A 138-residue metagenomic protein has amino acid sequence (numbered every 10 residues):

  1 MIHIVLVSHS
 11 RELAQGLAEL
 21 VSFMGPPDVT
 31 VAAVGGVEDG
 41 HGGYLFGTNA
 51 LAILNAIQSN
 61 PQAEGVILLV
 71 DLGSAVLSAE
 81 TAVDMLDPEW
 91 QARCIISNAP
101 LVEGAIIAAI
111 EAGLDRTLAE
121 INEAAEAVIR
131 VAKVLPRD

Functional and structural regions predicted by a protein language model:
M1-D138: N-terminal loops that bind phosphate or other acidic moieties and the adjacent beta-alpha structural core
